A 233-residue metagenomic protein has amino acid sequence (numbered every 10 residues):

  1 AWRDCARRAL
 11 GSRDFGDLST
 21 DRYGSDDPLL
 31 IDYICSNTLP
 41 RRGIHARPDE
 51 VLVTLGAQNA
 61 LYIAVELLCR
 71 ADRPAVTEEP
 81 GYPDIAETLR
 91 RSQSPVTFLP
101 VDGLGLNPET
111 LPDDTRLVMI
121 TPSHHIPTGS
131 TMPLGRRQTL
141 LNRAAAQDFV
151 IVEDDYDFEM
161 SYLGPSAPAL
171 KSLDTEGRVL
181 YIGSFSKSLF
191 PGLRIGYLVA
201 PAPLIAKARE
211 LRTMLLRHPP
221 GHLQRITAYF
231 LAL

Functional and structural regions predicted by a protein language model:
A6, G11-Q147, E159-M160, P165-E176 (+1 more regions): Conserved core of the PLP fold type I
L180-L233: PLP-dependent aminotransferase class I/II
